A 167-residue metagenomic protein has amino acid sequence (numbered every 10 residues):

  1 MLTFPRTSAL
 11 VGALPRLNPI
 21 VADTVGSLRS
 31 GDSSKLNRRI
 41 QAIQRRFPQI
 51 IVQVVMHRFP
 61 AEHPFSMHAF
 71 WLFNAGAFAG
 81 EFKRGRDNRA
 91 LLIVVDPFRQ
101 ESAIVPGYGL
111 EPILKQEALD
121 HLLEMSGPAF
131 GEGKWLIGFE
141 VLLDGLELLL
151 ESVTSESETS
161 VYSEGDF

Functional and structural regions predicted by a protein language model:
M1-A90, P97-F167: A structural boundary signal for the start of the first folded domain, especially the loop/turn and N-capping region
